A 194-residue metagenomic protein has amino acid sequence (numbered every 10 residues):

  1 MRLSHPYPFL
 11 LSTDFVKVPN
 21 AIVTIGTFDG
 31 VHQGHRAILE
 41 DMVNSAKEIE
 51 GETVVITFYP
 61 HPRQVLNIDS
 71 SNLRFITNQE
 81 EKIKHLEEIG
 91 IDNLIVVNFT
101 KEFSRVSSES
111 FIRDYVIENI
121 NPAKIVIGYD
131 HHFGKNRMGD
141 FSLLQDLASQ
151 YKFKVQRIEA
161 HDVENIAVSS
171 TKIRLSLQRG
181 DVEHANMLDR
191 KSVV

Functional and structural regions predicted by a protein language model:
R2-V194: Nucleotidyltransferase catalytic core that binds NTPs
